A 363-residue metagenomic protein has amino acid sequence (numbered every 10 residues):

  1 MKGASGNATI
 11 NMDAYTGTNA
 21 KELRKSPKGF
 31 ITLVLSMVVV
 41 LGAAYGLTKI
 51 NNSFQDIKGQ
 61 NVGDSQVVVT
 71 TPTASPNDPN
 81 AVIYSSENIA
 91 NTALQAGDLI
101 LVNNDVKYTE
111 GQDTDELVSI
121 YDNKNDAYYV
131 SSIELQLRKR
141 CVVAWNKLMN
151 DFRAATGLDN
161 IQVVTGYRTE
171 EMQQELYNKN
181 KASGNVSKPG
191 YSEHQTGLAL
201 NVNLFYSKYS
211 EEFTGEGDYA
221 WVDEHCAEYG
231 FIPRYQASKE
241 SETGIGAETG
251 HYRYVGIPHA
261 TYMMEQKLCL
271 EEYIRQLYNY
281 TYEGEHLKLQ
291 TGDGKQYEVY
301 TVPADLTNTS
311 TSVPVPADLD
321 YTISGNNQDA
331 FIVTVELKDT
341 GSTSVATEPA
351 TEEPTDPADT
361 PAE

Functional and structural regions predicted by a protein language model:
K2-G166, E170-E363: Extracytoplasmic cell-surface/polysaccharide-interacting catalytic and binding patches
